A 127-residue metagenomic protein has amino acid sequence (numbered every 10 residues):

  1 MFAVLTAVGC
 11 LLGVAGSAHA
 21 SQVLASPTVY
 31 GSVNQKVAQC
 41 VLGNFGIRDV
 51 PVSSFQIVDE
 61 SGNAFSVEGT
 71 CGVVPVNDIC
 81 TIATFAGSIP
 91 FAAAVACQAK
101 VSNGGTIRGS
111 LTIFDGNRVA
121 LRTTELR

Functional and structural regions predicted by a protein language model:
M1-L5, Q22-V23: Short, basic/polar N-terminal leader/transit segment immediately after the initiator methionine
A3-G13: Bacterial N-terminal signal peptides
G16-R127: Gly/Pro-rich, tryptophan- and cysteine-flecked surface segments typical of secreted/extracellular proteins
